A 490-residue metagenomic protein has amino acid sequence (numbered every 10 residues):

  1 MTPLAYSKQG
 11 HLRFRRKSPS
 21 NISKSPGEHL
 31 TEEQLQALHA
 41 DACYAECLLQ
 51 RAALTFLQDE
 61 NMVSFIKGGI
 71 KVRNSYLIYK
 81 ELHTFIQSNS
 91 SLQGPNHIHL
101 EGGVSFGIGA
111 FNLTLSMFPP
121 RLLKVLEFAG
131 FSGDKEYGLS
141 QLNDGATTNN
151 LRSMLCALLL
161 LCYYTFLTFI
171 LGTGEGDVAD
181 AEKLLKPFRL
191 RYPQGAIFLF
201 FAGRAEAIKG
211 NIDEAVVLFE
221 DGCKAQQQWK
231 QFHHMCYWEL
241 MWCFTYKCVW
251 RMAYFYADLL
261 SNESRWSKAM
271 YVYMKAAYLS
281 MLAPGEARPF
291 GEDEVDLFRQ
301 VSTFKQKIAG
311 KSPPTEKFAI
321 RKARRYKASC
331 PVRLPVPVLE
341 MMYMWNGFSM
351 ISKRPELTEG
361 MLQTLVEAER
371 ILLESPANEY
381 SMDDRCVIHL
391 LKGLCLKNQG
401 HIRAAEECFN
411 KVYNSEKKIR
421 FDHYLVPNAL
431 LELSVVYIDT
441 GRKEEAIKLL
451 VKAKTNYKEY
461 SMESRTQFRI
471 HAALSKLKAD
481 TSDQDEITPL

Functional and structural regions predicted by a protein language model:
M1-P187, I208, E220, Q228 (+7 more regions): Short coil/linker segments at helix-helix boundaries
L4-L12, S91, L151-C156, A196-I197 (+6 more regions): Boundary/linker segments of alpha-helical solenoid repeat arrays
Q36, C43, C47-Q50, L100 (+11 more regions): "A position-specific structural signal for the A-helix of alpha-solenoid helical repeats
L161, A207, Y237, N378-V426: Alpha-helical adaptor scaffolds
A181-E286: A compositional/structural signature marking long, glycine- and acidic/polar-rich segments with frequent tryptophans
A215, D221-K224, W238-E239, L259-E263 (+5 more regions): Active/binding-pocket-proximal capping segment
F298-V301, I308-D383: Extended repeat-based solenoid scaffolds, especially LRR ectodomains and other repeat-derived architectures
Y424-Q484: C-terminal interaction modules of eukaryotic adaptor/scaffold proteins
